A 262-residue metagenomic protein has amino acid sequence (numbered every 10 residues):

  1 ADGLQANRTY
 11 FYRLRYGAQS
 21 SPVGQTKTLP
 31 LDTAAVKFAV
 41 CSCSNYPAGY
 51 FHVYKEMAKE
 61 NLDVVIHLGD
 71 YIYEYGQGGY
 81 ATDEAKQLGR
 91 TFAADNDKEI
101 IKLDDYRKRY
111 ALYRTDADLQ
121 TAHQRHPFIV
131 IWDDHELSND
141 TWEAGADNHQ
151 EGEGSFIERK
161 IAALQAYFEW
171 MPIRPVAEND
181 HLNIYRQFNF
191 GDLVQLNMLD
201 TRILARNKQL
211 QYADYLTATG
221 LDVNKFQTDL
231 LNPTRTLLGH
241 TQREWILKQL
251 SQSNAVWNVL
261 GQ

Functional and structural regions predicted by a protein language model:
A1-Q262: Metal-dependent phosphoester/phosphodiester hydrolase catalytic core
